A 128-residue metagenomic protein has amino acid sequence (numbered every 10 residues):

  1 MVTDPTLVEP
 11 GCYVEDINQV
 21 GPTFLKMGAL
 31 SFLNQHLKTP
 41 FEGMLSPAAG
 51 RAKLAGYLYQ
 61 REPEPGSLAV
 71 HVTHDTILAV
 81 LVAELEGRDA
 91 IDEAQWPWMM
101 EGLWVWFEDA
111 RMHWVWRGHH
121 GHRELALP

Functional and structural regions predicted by a protein language model:
M1-F32: Phosphate-coordination/substrate-recognition cap region in phosphate-metabolizing enzymes
P10-Y13, L78-L81, R123-E124: Short catalytic/ligand-binding loop motif for oxyanion handling, primarily in non-cytosolic enzymes, centered on
M27-S46: Short glycine/proline- and acidic residue-enriched helix-loop micro-motifs that form flexible lids or anion-recognition
R51-P65: A short, acidic, amphipathic alpha-helical segment used as a generic capping/interface helix at domain edges
P65-T73, I77: Beta-strand elements within well-structured catalytic alpha/beta cores of enzymes that handle phosphate/sulfate esters
A83-G87: Extended, Lys/Arg-enriched charged tracts that mediate electrostatic binding to polyanionic substrates
R88-H113: Domain-level recognition of soluble alpha/beta enzyme cores, biased toward histidine phosphatases/phosphomutases
G118-P128: Acidic, His/Gly-rich catalytic cores of divalent-metal-dependent hydrolytic chemistry
